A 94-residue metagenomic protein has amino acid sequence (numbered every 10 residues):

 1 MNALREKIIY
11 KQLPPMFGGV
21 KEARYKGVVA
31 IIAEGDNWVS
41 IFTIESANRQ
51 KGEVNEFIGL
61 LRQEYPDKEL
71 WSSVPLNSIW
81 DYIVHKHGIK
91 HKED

Functional and structural regions predicted by a protein language model:
M1-R49, N55-D94: Non-catalytic substrate-recognition and accessory regions of acyl/acetyltransferase enzymes
